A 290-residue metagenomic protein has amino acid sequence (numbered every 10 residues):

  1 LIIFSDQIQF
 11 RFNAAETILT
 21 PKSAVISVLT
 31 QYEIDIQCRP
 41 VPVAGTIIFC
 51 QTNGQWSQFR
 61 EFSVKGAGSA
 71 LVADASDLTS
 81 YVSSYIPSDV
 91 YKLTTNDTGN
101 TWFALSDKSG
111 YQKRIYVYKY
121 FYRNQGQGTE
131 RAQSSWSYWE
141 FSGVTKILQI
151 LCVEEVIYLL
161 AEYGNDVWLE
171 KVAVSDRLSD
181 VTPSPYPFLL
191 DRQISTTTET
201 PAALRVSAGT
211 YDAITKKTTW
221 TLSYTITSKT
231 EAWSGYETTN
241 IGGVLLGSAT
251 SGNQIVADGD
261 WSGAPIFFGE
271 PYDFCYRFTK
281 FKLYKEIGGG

Functional and structural regions predicted by a protein language model:
I2-I18: Surface-exposed extracellular loop regions of Gram-negative outer-membrane beta-barrel proteins
I2-I3, T20, V41, T94 (+1 more regions): Well-ordered beta-strand positions
D6-Q9, Q37, V90, G263-P265: Extracellular structured ligand-interaction cores
I8, T46-I47, N100, I157: Generic structural signal for coil-to-beta-strand starts
A15-D35, Y272-G289: A short, polar beta-strand/turn micro-motif
I18-R60: Catalytic or ion-translocation cores adjacent to nucleophile or general acid/base/metal-coordination motifs in diverse
Q55-G290: Beta-sheet repeat architectures centered on beta-propellers
